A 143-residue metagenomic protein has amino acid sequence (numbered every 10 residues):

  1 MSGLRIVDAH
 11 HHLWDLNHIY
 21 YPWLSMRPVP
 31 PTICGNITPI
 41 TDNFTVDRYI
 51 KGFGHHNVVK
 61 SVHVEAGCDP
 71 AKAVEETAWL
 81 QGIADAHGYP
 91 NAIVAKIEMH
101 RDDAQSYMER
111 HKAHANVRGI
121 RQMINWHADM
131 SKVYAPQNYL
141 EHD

Functional and structural regions predicted by a protein language model:
M1-Q81: An N-terminally biased module of ancient metal coordination in phosphate/nucleic-acid-related enzymes
A71-D143: Active-site gating/metal-coordination segments in enzymes
